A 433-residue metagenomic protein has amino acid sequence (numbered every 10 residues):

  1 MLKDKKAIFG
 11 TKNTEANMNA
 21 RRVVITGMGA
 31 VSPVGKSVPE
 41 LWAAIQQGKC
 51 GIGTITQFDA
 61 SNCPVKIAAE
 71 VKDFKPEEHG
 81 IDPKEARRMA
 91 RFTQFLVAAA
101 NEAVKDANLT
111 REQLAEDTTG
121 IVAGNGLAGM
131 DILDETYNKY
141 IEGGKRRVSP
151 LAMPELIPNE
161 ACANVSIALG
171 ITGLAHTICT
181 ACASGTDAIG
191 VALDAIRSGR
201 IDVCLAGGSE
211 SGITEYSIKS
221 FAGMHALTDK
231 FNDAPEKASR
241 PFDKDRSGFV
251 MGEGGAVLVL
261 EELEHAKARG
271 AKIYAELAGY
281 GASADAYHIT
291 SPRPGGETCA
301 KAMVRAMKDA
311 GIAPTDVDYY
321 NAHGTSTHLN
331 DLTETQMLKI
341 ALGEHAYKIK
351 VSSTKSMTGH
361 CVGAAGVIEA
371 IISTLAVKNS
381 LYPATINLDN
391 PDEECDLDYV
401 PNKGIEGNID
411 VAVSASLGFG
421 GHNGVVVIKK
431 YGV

Functional and structural regions predicted by a protein language model:
L2, F9-E85, A107, E264-E276 (+2 more regions): ACP-dependent fatty acid/polyketide chain-elongation machinery
L2-K5, F9-I25, R111-E116, A310-D316 (+2 more regions): Flexible, low-complexity linker/loop segments at domain and module junctions
R22-T26, K49-T54, A234-A310, Y319 (+1 more regions): Condensing-enzyme catalytic core mediating Claisen C-C bond formation in acyl metabolism
I25, L41, K49-T180, S209-S220 (+1 more regions): Conserved beta-ketoacyl condensing-enzyme motif
P39-Q46, D131-K145, A195-S198, I218-F231 (+3 more regions): A glycine- and small-aliphatic-rich helix-loop capping segment at beta-alpha/alpha-beta transitions that lines
L96-L109, P158-C162, S166-E210, F249-A271 (+3 more regions): Active-site-proximal alpha-helical scaffold in enzymes
E142-S149, G190, D194, E210-A268 (+3 more regions): Glycine-/small-residue-rich "gating" segment that lines the acyl/pantetheine channel and substrate pocket
Y287-G296, T325-L342, C361-I368: Short glycine/threonine-rich loop-to-helix capping motif typified by GTGT followed within a few residues by an Asp-Pro
